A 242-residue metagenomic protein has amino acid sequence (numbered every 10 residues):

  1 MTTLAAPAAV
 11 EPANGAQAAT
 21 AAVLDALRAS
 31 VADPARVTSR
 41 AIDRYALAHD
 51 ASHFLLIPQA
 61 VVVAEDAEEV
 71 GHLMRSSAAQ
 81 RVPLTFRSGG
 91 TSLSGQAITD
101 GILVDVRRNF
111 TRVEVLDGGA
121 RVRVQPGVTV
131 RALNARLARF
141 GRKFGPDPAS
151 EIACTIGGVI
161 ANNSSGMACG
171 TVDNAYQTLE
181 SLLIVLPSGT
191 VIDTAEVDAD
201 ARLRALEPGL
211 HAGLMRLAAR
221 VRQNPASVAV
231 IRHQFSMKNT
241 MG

Functional and structural regions predicted by a protein language model:
M1-A79, G89-A120, A149, V172 (+1 more regions): N-terminal flexible segment immediately upstream of the FAD-binding catalytic core in FAD-dependent oxidoreductases
L55, A78-Q80, R87-G89, C154 (+2 more regions): Short, basic and Ser/Thr-rich N-terminal targeting/leader segments
A64, F86, P126: Conserved strand-loop elements at the edges of beta-sheets that form or border functional pockets
V82-P83, K143: Residue-level detector of anion-binding/catalytic polar loops
L84-F86, S92-L93, L133: Extended, hydrophobic alpha-helical segments in both membrane/secreted and soluble proteins
R112-L116, A120-G242: FAD-binding subdomain of flavoenzyme oxidoreductases
